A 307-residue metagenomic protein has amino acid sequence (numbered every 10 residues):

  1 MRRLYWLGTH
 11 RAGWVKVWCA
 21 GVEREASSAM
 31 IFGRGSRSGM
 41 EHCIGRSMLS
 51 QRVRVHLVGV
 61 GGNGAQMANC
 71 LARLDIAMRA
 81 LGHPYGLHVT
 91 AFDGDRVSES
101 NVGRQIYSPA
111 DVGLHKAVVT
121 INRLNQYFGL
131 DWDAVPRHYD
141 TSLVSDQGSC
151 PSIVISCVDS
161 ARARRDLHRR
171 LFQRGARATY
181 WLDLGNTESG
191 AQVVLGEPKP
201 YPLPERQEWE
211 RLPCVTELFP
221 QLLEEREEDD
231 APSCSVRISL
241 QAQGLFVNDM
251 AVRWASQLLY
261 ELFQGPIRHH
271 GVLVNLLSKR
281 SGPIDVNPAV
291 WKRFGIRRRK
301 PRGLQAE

Functional and structural regions predicted by a protein language model:
R2-R3, R11, R24: Basic polycationic patches enriched in arginine
I31-N63, M67, S160-E307: Glycine-rich phosphate/adenylate-binding loop
V53-A80, D93-R96: Glycine-rich adenosine-cofactor-binding loop
V55-V58, L87-R96, P136, I155 (+1 more regions): Extended hydrophobic secondary-structure segments that form protein cores and membrane-embedded regions
L74-Y85, L171-R177: Alpha-helix termini
G86-F128: Glycine-rich phosphate-binding loop and adjoining beta1-alpha1-beta2 segment of Rossmann-like nucleotide-binding folds
V112-P151, V158-R165: A structured beta-alpha segment of the ubiquitous adenosine-cofactor-binding alpha/beta core
